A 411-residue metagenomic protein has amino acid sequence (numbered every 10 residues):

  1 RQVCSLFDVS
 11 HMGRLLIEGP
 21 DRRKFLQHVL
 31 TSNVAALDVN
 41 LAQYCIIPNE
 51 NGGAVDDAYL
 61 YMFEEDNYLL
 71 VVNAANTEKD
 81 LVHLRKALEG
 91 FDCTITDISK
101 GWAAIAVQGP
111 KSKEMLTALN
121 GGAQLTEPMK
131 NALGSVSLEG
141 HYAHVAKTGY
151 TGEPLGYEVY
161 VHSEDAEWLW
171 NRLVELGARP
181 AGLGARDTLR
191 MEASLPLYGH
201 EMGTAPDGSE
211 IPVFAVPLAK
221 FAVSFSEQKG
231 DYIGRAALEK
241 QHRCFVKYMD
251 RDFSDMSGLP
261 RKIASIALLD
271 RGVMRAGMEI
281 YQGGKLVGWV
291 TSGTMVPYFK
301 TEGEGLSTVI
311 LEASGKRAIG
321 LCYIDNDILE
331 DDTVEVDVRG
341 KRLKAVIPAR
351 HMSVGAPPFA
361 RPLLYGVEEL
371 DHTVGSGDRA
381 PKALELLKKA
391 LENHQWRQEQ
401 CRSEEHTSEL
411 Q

Functional and structural regions predicted by a protein language model:
R1-C45, G53: Acidic, proline/glycine-enriched N-terminal capping motif
R1-L16, G184, D207, I211 (+3 more regions): Short, low-complexity N-terminal leaders and the immediately following helix N-cap/first helix
P20, N73-E78, P110-S112, V161-A166 (+1 more regions): Helix N-cap motif at beta-to-alpha junctions
V29-L30, V82-E89, L119-N120, L169-G177 (+2 more regions): Short amphipathic alpha-helices in soluble, non-transmembrane regions that often serve as interface/regulatory elements
L88, D92-L259: Glycine-rich, acidic
I211-L387: Glycine-rich, small/acidic residue-mixed loop/short-helix segments
E404-Q411: Conserved small/polar residues in nucleotide/adenosyl-binding loops
